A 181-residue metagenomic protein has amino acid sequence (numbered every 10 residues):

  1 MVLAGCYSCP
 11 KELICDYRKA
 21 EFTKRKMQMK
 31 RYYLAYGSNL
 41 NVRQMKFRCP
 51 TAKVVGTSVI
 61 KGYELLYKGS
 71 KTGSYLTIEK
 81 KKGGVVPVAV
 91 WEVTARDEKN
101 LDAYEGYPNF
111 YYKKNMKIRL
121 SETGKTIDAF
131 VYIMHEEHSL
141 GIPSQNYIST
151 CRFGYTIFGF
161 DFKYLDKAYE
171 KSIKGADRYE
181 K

Functional and structural regions predicted by a protein language model:
C6, F22, Q28-K181: Glycine-aromatic micro-motifs
C6-C9, C15: Cysteine-cluster motifs in flexible loop/terminal segments that predominantly coordinate metals
C15-D16, R96: Intrinsic-disorder/low-complexity regions
